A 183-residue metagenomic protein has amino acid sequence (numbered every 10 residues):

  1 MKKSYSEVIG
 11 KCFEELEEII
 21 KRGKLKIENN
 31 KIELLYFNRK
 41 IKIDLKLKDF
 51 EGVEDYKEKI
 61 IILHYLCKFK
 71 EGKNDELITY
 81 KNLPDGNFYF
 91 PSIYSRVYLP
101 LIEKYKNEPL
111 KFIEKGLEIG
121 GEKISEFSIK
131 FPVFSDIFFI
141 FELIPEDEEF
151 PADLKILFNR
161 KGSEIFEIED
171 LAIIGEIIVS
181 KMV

Functional and structural regions predicted by a protein language model:
M1-E33, E58-I119: Short Lys/Arg-enriched alpha/beta "domain-start" segment
K3-E7, L34, D49-G52, P145: Extracellular secretory-pathway ectodomains and N-terminal mature segments of eukaryotic proteins
I27-Y36, I43, L47-G52, F127-P132 (+1 more regions): Generic recognition of long tandem-repeat/solenoid scaffolds
R39-I60, I144-E169: Intrinsically disordered, low-complexity regulatory segments enriched in Ser/Thr/Pro and charged residues
C67-K81, F90, P132-F138, E142 (+2 more regions): Extended, well-ordered protein cores
F69-N74, E149, K181-V183: Short helix-capping/linker segments at secondary-structure and domain boundaries
N107-F166: Conserved binding-pocket/active-site segment within a compact domain
G162-V183: Long, compositionally biased interface segments
